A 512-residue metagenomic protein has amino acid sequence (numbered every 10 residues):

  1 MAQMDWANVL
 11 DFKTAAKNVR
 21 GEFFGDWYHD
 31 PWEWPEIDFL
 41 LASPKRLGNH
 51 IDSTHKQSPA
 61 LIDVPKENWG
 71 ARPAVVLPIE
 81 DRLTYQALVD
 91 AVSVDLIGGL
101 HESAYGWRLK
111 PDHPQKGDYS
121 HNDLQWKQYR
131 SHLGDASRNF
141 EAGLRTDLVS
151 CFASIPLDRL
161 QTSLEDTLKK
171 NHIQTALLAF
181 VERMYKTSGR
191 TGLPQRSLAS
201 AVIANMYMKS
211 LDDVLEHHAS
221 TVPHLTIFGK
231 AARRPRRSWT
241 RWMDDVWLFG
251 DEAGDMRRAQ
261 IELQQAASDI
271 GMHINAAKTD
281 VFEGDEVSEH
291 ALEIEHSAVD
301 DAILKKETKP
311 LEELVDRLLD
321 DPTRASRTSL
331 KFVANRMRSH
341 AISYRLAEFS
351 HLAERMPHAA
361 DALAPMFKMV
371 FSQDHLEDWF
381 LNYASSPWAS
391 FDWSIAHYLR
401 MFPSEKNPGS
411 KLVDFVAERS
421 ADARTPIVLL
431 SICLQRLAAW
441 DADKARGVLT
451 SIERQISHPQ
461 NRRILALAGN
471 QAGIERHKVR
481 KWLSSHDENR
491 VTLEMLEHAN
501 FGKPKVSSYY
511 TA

Functional and structural regions predicted by a protein language model:
M1-G70, A499-A512: Non-catalytic, polymerase-adjacent accessory regions of viral genome-replication enzymes
N18-E22, D112-L124, S131-G134, Y185-T187 (+2 more regions): Extended charged low-complexity segments that act as oligomerization/scaffolding linkers
G25-D26, Q57-L83, A87, S103-Q115 (+1 more regions): Short, conserved non-catalytic motifs in the polymerase core
I62-E67, I79, L148-C151, D244 (+3 more regions): An acidic- and aromatic-residue-enriched active-site/binding cleft used to recognize and process polar
V89-R145, A153: Active-site-proximal segment of RNA-dependent polymerases
A91, S163, T167, V214 (+2 more regions): Conserved short hydrophobic interaction patches
S131-M243, W247-R257, L311-A512: Conserved polymerase palm-domain catalytic core
G250-E313, T328-K331: Polymerase palm active-site segment centered on the conserved acidic dipeptide of motif C
